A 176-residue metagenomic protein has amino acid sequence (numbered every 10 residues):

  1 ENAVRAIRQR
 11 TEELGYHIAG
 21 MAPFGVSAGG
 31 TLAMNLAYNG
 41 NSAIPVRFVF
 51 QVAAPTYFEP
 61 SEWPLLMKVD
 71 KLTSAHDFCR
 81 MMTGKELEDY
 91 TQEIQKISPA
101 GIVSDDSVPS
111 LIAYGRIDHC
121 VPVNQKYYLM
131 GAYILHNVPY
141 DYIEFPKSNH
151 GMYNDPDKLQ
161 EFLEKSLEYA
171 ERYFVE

Functional and structural regions predicted by a protein language model:
E1-E12: Alpha/beta-hydrolase active-site loop
L14-V26: Alpha/beta-hydrolase fold nucleophile elbow
P23-G25, V52, A113: Short beta-strand immediately N-terminal to the catalytic nucleophile in serine-hydrolase-like folds
G25-N35: Glycine-rich nucleophile elbow surrounding the catalytic serine of serine-hydrolase chemistry
N35-E88: Hydrolase active-site cap/lid region
D106, I112-Y114, D118: Short beta-strand/loop motif that positions the catalytic acidic residue of the alpha/beta-hydrolase fold
H119-Q125: Conserved alpha/beta-hydrolase "acid-adjacent" motif
Y127-E176: C-terminal catalytic histidine-bearing segment of alpha/beta-hydrolase fold enzymes
